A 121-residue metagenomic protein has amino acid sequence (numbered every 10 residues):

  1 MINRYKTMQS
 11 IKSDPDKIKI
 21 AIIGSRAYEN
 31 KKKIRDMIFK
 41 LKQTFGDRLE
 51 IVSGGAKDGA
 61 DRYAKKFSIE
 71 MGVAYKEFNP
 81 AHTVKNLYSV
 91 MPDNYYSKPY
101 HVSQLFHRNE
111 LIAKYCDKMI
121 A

Functional and structural regions predicted by a protein language model:
I2-I20, R26-A121: Acidic/glycine-enriched connector segments
